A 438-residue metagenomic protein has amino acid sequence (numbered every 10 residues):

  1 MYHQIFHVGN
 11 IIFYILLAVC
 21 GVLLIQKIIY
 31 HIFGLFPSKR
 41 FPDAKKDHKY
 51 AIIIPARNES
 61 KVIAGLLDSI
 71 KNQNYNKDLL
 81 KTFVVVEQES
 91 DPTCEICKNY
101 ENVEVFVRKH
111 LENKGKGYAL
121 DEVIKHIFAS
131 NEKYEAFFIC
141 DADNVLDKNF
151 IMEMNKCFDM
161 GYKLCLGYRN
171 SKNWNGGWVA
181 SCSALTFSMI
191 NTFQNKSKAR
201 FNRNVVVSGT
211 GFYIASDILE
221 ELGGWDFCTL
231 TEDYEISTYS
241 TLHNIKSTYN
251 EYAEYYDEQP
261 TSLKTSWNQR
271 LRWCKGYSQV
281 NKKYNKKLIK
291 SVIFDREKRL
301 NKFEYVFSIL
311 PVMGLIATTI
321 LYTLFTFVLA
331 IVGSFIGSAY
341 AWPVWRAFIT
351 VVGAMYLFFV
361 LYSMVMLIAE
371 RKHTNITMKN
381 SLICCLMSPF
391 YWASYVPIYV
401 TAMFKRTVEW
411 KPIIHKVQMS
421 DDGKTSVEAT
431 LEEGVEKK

Functional and structural regions predicted by a protein language model:
M1-S69: N-proximal low-complexity "stem/linker" segments adjacent to membrane-targeting elements
H31-H48, K287-K302, L329-K438: Juxtamembrane C-terminal module of membrane proteins
H48-A51, K81, E235: Cell-envelope/extracellular polymer assembly enzymes that use nucleotide-activated donors
A64, D91-N99, V107, K116 (+1 more regions): Acidic helix N-cap motif at the loop->helix transition within catalytic regions of sugar-transfer enzymes
D68-L79: Short, acidic, metal-binding catalytic loop of nucleotide-sugar glycosyltransferases
V86-C94, H110-E112, V145: A conserved acidic beta->alpha catalytic loop
P92, C140-C157: Acidic donor-binding/catalytic loop of UDP-sugar-dependent glycosyltransferases, especially processive GT2
K109, N113-S130, N149-L230, W267 (+2 more regions): Long helical/loop segments within the catalytic core of UDP-sugar-dependent glycosyltransferases, especially the large
